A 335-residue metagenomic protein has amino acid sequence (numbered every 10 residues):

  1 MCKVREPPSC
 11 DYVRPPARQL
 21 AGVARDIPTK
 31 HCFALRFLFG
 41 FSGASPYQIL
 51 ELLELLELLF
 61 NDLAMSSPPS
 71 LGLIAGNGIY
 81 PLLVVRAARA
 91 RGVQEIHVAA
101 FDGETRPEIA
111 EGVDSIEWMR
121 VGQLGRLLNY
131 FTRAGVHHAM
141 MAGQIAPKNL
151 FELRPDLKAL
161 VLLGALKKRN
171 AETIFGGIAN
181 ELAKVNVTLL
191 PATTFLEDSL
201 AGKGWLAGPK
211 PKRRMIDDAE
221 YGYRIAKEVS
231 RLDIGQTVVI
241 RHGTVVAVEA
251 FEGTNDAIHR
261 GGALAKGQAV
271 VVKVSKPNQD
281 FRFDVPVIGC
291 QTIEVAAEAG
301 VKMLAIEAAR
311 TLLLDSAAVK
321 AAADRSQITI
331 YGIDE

Functional and structural regions predicted by a protein language model:
Y12, F33, F37-F41, Y47 (+1 more regions): Aromatic (phenylalanine/tyrosine) cluster motif
S66-F101: N-terminal basic/disordered segments at the start of proteins
L71, S115, A159-E172, W205-R214 (+1 more regions): Flexible, glycine/proline-enriched loop segments at strand-loop-helix junctions that form or flank small-ligand binding
A88, A192-I293: Conserved mixed alpha/beta catalytic, RNA-binding, or beta-rich assembly cores of soluble enzyme, regulatory
F101-V136, L153-L163, D256-E335: Feature captures the catalytic cores and cofactor-binding loops of soluble hydro-lyases/lyases that act on carboxylate
L124-L196: N-terminal glycine-rich phosphate/adenylate-binding segment common to multiple enzyme folds
